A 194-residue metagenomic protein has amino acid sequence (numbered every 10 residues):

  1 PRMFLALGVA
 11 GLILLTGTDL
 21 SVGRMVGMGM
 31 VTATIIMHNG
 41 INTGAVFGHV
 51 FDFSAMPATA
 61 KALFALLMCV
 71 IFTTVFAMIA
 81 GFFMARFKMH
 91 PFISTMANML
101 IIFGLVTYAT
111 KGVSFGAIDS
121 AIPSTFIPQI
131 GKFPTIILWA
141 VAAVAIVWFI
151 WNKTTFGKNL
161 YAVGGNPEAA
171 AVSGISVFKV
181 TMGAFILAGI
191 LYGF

Functional and structural regions predicted by a protein language model:
P1-G44, F82-M89, A169: Single transmembrane alpha-helix segments in multi-pass membrane proteins
G11, I35, V75-F87, Y108-A109 (+2 more regions): Membrane-interface helix caps of multi-pass small-molecule transporters
G29-M30, F72, N98-I102, A143 (+1 more regions): Transmembrane alpha-helical core residues of multi-pass small-molecule transporters, especially secondary transporters
V31-T34, A97-V106, V172-G174: Small-residue-rich segments of transmembrane alpha-helices in multi-pass membrane proteins, especially helix faces
I41-M99: Alpha-helical transmembrane segments within multi-pass membrane transporters and channels
H49-M56, F87, P91-T154, V180: Transmembrane helix-bundle core of multi-pass membrane transporters and related energy-transducing complexes
K61-C69, F76-I79, K132-F194: Helix-loop-helix "hairpin" substructures at the membrane interface of multi-pass membrane proteins
